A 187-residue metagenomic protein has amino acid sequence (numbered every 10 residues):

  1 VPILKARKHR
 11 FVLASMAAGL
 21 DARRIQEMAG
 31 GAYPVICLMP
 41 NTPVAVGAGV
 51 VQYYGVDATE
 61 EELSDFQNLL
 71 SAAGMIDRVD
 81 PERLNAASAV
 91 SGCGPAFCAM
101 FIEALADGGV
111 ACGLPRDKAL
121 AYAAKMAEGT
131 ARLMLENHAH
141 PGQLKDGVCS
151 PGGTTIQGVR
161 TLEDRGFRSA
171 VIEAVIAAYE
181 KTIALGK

Functional and structural regions predicted by a protein language model:
V1-V50: Rossmann-like NAD(P)(H) cofactor-binding subdomain of soluble oxidoreductases
A18-L20, P40-V44, S91-G92, K125-A127 (+1 more regions): Glycine-rich beta-alpha junction loops
L20-A22, F97, T155: Glycine-rich nucleotide phosphate-binding loop and flanking beta-alpha elements of Rossmann-like dinucleotide-binding
R24-P34, V50-A87, C98-H138: Internal alpha-helical scaffold of NAD(P)-dependent oxidoreductase catalytic cores
A45-G49, A86-S88, Q157: A short acidic, helix-capping loop that chelates divalent metal ions and anchors anionic groups
A87-A96, K145: A short glycine-threonine-serine/GTX helix/turn-capping micro-motif
A124-K187: NAD(P)-dependent Rossmann-like dehydrogenase/reductase catalytic/cofactor-binding core
